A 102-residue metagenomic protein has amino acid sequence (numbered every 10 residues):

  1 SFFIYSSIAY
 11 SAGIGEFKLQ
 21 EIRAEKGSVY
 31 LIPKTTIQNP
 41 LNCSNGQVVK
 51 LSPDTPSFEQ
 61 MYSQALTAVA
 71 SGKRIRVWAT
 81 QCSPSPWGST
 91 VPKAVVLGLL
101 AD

Functional and structural regions predicted by a protein language model:
I4-I8: N-terminal signal peptide c-region/cleavage motif recognized by signal peptidases
A12-D102: Exposed beta-strand/loop interface patches that mediate assembly or binding
